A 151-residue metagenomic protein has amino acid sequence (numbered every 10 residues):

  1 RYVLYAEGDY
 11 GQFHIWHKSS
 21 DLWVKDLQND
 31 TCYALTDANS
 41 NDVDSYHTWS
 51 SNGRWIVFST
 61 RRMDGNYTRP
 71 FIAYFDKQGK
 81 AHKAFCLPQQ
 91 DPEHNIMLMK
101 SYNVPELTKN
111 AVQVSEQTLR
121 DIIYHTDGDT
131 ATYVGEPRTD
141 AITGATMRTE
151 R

Functional and structural regions predicted by a protein language model:
R1-R151: Sequence signature of WD/YWTD-type beta-propeller architectures
